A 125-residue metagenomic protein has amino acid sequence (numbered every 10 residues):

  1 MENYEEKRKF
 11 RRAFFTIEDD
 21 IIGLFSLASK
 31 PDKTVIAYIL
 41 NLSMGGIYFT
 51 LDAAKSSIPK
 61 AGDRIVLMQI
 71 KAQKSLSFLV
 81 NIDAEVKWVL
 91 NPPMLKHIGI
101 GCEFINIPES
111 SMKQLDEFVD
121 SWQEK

Functional and structural regions predicted by a protein language model:
M1-M44, F49-K55, D120-K125: N-terminal helix initiation/capping motif
E2, E6-K9, P93-K125: C-terminal output/interaction extensions
F14, P31-T34, Q73-D83: Short coil-to-beta-strand transition motifs
E18, Y38, D83-E85, E103: Residues located in well-ordered beta-strands
E18-L27, A61-L79: Short conserved beta-strand and strand-loop elements enriched in small hydrophobics with frequent Asp/Gly
M44, V89-L95: Short, conserved beta-turn/loop elements at beta-strand boundaries and strand-helix junctions
K55-I58, P92: Short beta-strands and strand-coil junctions in structured, solvent-facing domains, enriched
Q73-S75, V89-N91, I107-E109: Short coil/turn motifs at secondary-structure junctions
